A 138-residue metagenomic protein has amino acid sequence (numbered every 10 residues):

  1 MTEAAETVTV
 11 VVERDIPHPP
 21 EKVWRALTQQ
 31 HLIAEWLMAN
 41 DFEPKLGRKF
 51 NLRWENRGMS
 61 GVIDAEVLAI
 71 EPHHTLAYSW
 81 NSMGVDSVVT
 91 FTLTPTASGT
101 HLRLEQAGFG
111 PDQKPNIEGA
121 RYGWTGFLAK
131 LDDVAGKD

Functional and structural regions predicted by a protein language model:
M1-D41: Hydrophobic ligand-binding cavity/cleft-lining segments
P19, L32, M59, V85 (+1 more regions): Short phosphate-engaging motifs
E21, R25, A69, T96-S98 (+3 more regions): Replace "anionic and nucleotidyl ligands
W24-L27, W36, W54, W80 (+1 more regions): Tryptophan-centric aromatic hotspots in well-structured domains and transmembrane helices
L32, K45-K49, T125-G126, K137-D138: Structured surface interface patches that mediate subunit assembly and partner/cofactor docking
M38-E43, R48-N51, N56-R103, A107-G110: Hydrophobic-ligand binding "helix-grip"
A107-D138: A conserved amphipathic terminal alpha-helix motif
